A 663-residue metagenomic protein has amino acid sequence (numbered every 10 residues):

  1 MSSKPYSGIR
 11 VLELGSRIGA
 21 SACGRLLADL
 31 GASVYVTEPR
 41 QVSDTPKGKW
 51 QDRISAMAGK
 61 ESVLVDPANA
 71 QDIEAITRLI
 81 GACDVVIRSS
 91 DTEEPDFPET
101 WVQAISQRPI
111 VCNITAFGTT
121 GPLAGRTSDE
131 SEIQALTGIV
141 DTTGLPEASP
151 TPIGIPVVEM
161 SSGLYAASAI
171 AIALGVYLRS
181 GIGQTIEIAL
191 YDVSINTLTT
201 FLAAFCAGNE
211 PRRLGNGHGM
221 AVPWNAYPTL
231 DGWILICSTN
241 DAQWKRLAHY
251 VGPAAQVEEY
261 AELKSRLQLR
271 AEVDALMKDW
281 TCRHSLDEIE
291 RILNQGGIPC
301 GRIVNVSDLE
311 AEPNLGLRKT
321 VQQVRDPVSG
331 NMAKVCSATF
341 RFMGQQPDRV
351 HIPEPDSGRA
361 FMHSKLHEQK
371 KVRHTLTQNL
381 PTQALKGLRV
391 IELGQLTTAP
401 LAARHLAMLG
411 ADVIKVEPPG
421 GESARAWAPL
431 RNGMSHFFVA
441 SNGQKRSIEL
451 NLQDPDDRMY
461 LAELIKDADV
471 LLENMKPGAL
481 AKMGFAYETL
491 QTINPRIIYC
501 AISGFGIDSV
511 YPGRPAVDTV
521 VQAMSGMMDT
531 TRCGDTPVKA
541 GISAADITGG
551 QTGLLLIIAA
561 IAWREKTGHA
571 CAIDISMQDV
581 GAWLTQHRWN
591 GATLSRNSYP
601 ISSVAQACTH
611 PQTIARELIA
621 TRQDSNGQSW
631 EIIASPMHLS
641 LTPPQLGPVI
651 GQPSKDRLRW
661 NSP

Functional and structural regions predicted by a protein language model:
M1-R10, R212-R213, P228, V306-E392 (+3 more regions): Terminal low-complexity tails and localization/encapsulation signals of metabolic enzymes
M1-R179, L276, V324, S357-A570 (+5 more regions): N-terminal helix-loop segment corresponding to the beta1-alpha1 unit of nucleotide/adenylate-binding folds
E13, I188-Y191, I236-S238, E473: Active-site-adjacent beta-strand anchor residues
Q51-D52, Q184, V222-P223, T320 (+4 more regions): Residue-level marker for the onset of beta-strands and adjacent loop->beta junctions in well-ordered domains
E74, V222-G296, C300, S307 (+6 more regions): Aromatic-enriched alpha-helical interface/lid elements that frame and gate functional surfaces
A116-G118, L190-I195, D231-W233, T239-A242 (+5 more regions): Glycine-rich beta-alpha junction loops
P150-S161, G183-T185, L214-H218, V222-W224 (+3 more regions): A short glycine-threonine-serine/GTX helix/turn-capping micro-motif
A173-G215, I289, N305-D308, A560-R596 (+1 more regions): Substrate-binding/catalytic subdomain of NAD(P)-dependent oxidoreductase enzymes
